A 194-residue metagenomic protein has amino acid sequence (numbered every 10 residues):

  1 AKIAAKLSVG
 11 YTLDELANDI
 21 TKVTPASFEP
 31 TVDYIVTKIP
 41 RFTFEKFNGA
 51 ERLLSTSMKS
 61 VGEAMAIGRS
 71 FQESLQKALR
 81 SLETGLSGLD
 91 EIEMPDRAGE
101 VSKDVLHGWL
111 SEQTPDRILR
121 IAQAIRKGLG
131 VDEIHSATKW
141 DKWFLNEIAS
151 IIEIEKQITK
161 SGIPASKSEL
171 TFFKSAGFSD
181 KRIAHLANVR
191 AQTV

Functional and structural regions predicted by a protein language model:
A1-V194: ATP-dependent carboxylate/acyl-activation modules
